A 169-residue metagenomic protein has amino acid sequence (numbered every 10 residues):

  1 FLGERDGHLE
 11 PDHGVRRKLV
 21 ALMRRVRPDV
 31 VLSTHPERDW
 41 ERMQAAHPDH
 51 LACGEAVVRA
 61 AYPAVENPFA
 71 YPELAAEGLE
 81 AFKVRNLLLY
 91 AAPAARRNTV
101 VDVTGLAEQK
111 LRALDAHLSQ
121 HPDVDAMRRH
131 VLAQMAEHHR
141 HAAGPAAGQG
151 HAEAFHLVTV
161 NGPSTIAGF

Functional and structural regions predicted by a protein language model:
F1-R5: A conserved beta-strand->alpha-helix junction
G7-P11: Acidic-and-aromatic substrate-binding clefts and catalytic sites of carbohydrate-active enzymes
D12-F169: Metal-dependent de-N-acetylase/amidase catalytic core
